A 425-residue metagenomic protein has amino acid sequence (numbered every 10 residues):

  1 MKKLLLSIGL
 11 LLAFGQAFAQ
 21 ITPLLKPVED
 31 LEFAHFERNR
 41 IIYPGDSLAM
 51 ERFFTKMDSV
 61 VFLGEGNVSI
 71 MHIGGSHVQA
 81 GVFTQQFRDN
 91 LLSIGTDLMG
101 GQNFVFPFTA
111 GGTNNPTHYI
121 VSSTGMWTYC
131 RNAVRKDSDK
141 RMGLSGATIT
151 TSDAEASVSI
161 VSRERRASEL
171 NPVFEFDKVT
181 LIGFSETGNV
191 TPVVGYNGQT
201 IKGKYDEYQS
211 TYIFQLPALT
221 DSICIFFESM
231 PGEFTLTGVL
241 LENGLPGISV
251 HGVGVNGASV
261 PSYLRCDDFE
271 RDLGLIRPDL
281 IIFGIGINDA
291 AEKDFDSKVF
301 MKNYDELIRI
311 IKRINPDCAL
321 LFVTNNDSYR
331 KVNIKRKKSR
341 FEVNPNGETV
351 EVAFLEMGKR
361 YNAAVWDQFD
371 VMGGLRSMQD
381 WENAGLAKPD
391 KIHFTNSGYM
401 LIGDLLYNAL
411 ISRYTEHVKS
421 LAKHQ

Functional and structural regions predicted by a protein language model:
M1-V28, K419-Q425: Bacterial Sec-dependent N-terminal signal peptides
P23-R40, V61-F62: Eukaryotic extended interaction platforms
F54-G66: A short acidic-Thr-Gly-centered motif at the start of a beta-strand
K56, S76, A80, Q86-D97 (+7 more regions): Structured segments of extracytoplasmic/periplasmic soluble domains in secreted or envelope-associated proteins
G66-H72, Q79, F83, L245-R336 (+3 more regions): Conserved, compact domain cores that house catalytic/ligand-binding motifs in diverse enzymes and effector modules
Q79-G195, K204-K302, H393: Conserved SGNH/GDSL esterase-like catalytic core that processes O-acyl groups on lipids and polysaccharides
S328-Q425: Catalytic His-Asp segment of secreted/periplasmic serine-dependent ester chemistry enzymes
